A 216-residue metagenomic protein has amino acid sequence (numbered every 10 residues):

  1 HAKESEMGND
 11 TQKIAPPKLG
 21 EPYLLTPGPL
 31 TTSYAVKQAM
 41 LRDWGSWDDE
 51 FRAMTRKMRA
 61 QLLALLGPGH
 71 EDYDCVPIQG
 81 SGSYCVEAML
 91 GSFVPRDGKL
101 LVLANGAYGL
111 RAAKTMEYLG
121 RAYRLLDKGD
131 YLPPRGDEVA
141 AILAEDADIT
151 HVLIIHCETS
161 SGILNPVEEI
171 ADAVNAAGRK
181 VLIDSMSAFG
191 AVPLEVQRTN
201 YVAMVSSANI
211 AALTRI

Functional and structural regions predicted by a protein language model:
H1-E6: Short, Lys/Arg-enriched N-terminal segments with co-localized hydrophobic residues within the first ~10-30 amino acids
D10-P22, T26, L30, Q61 (+2 more regions): Conserved PLP-enzyme active-site core in the AAT-like
E21-I78, S83: A glycine-/small-polar-enriched, mobile loop at the entrance of the PLP active site in fold-type I
